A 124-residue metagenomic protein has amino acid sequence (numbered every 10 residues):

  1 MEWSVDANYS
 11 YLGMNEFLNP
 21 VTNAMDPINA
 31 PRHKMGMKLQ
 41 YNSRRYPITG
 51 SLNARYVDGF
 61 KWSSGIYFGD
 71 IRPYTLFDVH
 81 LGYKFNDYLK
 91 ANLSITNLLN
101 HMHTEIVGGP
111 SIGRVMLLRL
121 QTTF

Functional and structural regions predicted by a protein language model:
M1-K61: Gram-negative outer-membrane beta-barrel transporters
W3, M35, I48, T75-F77 (+2 more regions): Hydrophobic core residues within well-ordered beta-strands of beta-rich domains
A24-P27, I66, E105: A generic structural signal for short
P27-K34, I71-Y74, P110-I112: Short sequence motifs at beta-strands and strand-loop junctions characteristic of Gram-negative outer-membrane
R55-S63, D70-R72, V79-F124: C-terminal beta-signal and adjacent terminal beta-strands/loops of Gram-negative outer-membrane beta-barrel proteins
